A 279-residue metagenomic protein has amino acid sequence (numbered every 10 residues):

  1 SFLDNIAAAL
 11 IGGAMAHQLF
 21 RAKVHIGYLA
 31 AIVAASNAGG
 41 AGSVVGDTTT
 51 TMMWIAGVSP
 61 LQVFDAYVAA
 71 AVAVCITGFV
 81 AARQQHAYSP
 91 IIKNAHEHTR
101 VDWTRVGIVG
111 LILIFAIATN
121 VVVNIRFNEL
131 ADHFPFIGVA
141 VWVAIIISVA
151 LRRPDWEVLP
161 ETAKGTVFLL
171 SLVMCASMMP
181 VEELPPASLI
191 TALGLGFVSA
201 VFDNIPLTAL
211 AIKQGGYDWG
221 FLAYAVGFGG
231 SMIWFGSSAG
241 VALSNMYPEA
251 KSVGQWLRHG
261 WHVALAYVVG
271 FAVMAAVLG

Functional and structural regions predicted by a protein language model:
S1-A41, T48-V68, V173-V253: Membrane-interfacial helix-loop connectors
G13-A22, V74-V80, V141-L151, F197-V198: Alpha-helical transmembrane segments and their membrane-interface exit regions
L19-R21, R83-Y88, V121-V123, I146-P154 (+1 more regions): Structural signal for the C-terminal ends of transmembrane alpha-helices and the immediately following loop
A22-I26, A30, G42-S43, M52 (+2 more regions): Juxtamembrane and boundary regions of transmembrane helices in multi-pass small-molecule transporters and channels
L29-A30, F64-V68, V106-L111, G138-A140 (+4 more regions): Hydrophobic alpha-helical transmembrane segments
I32-S43, H98-L113, K164-S177, A192 (+2 more regions): Small-residue-rich segments of transmembrane alpha-helices in multi-pass membrane proteins, especially helix faces
I76-N124, N128-V139: Long, contiguous bundles of hydrophobic transmembrane helices that form the permeation core of multi-pass
I112-Y217: Transmembrane helical segments that form the transport core of multi-pass membrane transport proteins
